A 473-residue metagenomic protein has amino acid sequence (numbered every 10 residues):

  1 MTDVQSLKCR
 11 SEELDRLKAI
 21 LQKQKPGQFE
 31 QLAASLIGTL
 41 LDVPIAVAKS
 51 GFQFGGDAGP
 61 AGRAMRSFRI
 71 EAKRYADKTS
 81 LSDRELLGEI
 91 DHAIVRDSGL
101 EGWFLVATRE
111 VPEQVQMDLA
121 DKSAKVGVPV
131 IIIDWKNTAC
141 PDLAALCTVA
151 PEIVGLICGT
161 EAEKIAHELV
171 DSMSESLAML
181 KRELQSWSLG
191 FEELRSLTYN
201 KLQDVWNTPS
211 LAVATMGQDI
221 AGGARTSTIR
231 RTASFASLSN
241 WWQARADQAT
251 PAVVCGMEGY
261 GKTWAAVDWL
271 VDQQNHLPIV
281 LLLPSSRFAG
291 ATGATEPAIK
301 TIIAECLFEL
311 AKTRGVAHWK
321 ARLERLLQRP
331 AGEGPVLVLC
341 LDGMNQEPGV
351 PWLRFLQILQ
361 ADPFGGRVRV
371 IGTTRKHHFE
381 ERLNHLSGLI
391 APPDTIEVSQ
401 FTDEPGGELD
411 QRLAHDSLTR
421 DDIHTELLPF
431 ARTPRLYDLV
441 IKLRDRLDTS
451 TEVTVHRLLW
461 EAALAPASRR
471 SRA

Functional and structural regions predicted by a protein language model:
M1-L202: Mixed-charge (Asp/Glu-Lys/Arg
L202, W206, A212-A473: P-loop NTPase signaling cores
